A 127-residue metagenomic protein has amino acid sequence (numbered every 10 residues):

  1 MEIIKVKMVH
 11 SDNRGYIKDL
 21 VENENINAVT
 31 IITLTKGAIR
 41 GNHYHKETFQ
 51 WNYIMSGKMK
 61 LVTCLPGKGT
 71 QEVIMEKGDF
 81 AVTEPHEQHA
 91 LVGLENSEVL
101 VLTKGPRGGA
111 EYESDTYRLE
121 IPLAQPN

Functional and structural regions predicted by a protein language model:
M1-A28: A short, N-terminal "cap"/entry segment at the start of jelly-roll beta-barrel domains of the cupin/DSBH fold
E2-S11, A90, L94-N127: Double-stranded beta-helix
H10, T30-E47: Conserved short histidine dyad/triad with adjacent acidic residue
I17, N42, L61-V62, T83 (+2 more regions): Short beta-strand His + acidic residue motifs that chelate non-heme Fe in jelly-roll/DSBH and cupin folds
T35-G37, K77-G78, E84-H86, N96: Tight coil/turn sites that cap or link beta-strands
E47, D79, E87, E95 (+1 more regions): A generic "binding-loop/recognition-motif" signal
E47-V62: Glycine- and acidic-residue-biased ligand/ion/polar-headgroup-sensing regions
L65-P85: Short acidic-glycine-tyrosine-enriched beta hairpin
